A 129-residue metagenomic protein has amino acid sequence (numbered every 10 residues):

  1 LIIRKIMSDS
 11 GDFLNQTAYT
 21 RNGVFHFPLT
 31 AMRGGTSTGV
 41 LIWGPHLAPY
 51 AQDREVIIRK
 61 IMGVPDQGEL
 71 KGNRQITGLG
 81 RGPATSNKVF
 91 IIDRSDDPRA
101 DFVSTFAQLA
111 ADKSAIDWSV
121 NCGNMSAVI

Functional and structural regions predicted by a protein language model:
M7-I129: A glycine-rich beta-to-alpha transition motif near the start of alpha/beta enzyme domains, typified by
